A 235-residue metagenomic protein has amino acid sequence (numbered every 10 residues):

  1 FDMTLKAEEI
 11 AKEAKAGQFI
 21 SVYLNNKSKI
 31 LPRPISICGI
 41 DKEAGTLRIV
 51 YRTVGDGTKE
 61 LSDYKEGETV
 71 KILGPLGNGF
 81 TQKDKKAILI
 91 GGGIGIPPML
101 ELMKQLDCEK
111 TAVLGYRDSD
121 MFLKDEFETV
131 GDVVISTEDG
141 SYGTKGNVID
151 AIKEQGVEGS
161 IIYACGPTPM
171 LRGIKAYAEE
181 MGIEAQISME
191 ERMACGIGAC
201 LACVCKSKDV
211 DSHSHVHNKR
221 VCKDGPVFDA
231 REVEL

Functional and structural regions predicted by a protein language model:
F1-E66: Ferredoxin-reductase
S28-I30, E179, E232: N-terminal [4Fe-4S]-dependent radical SAM core
D56-R192: FNR/FR-type flavoprotein reductase catalytic core
P98, T168-P169, E190-P226: Local cysteine-cluster metal-coordination motifs and their immediate loop/turn environment, predominantly Fe-S cluster
D150, N218-L235: Short, basic/aromatic-enriched C-terminal tail that caps enzymatic domains
